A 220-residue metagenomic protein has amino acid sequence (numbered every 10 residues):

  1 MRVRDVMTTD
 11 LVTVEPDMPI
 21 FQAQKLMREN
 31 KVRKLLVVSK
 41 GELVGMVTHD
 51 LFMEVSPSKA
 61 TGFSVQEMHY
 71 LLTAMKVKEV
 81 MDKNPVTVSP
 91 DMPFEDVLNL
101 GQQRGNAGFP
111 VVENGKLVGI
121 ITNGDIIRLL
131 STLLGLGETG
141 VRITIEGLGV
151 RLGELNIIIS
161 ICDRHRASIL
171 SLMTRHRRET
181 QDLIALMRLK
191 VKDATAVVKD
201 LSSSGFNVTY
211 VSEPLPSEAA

Functional and structural regions predicted by a protein language model:
M1-D10, T48-V86, P93-Q102, T122-E179 (+1 more regions): Tandem CBS (Bateman) regulatory domains
M1-D50, S56-S58: Basic, Lys/Arg-rich alpha-helical nucleic-acid-recognition elements, primarily the DNA-binding modules of transcription
V14-K31, V37-V38, T87-G105, V111-V112 (+2 more regions): The conserved cystathionine-beta-synthase
M27, L35-L51, G101, F109-G124: A glycine-centered beta-loop-beta connector
L43, H176-D182, S212-A220: Short proline/glycine- and acidic-rich turn/helix-capping motifs at secondary-structure junctions
I143, I184-A185: Short, hydrophobic beta-strand segments
L170-L172, K199-A220: Conserved short beta-strand edge segments in small beta-sheet-based binding/regulatory domains
M187-T195: Helix N-cap motif at beta-to-alpha junctions
